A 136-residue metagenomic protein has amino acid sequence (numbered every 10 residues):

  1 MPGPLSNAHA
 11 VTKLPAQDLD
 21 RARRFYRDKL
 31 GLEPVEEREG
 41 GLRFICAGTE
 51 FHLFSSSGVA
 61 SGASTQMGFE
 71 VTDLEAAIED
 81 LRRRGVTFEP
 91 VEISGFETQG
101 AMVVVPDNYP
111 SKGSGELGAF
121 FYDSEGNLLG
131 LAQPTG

Functional and structural regions predicted by a protein language model:
M1-D20, E50, S64-M67, A132-G136: N-terminal beta-strand motif that seeds the catalytic metal site of vicinal oxygen chelate
M1-L5, I78-E79, R84-G136: Vicinal oxygen chelate
P15, E70, G115: Charged, low-complexity surface patches
D18-L19, V71-E75: Helix N-cap motif at beta-to-alpha junctions
D20-E33: Amphipathic alpha-helical segments
E33-T72, F88-P90, D107, L128-Q133: Conserved short beta-strand elements that form part of the metal-binding/catalytic scaffold of enzyme active sites
